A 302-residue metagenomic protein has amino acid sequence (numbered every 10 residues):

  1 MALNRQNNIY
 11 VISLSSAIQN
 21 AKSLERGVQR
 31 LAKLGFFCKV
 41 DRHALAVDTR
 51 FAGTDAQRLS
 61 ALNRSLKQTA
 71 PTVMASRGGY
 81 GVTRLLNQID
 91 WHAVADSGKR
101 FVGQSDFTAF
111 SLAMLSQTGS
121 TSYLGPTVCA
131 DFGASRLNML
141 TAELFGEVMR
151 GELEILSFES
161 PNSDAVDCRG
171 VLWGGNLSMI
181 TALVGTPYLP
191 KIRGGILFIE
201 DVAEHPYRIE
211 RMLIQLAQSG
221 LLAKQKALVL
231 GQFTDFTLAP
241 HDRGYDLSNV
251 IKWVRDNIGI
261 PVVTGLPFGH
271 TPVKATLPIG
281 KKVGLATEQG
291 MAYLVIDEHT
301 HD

Functional and structural regions predicted by a protein language model:
M1-T69: ATP/NTP phosphate-donor binding region
V11, V73, D106, I180 (+2 more regions): Buried hydrophobic positions in well-ordered alpha/beta secondary-structure cores of metabolic enzymes
K67-T72, K224-K226: Short acidic/histidine-rich motifs immediately flanking catalytic phosphotransfer sites in two-component signaling
T72-T83, Q88: N-terminal glycine-rich "phosphate-gripper" loop used for MgATP/nucleotide binding and carboxylate activation
W91-A113, T121-T127, P261: Short, acidic/small-residue loops that bind anionic groups at enzyme active sites
G119-G185: Conserved anion/nucleotide-ligand pocket segment
K191-L247: Internal helical hairpin/lid segments
Q232-D302: ATP/nucleoside-binding phosphotransfer catalytic cores, i.e., glycine-rich phosphate-binding loops
